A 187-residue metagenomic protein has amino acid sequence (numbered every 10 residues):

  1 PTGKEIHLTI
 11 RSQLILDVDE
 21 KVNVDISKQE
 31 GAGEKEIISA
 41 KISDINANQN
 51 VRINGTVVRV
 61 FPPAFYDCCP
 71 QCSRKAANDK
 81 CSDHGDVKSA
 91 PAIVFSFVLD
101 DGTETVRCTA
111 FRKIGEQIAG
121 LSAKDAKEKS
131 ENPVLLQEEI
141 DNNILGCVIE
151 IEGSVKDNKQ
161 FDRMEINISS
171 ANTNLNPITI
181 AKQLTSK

Functional and structural regions predicted by a protein language model:
P1-K187: Single-stranded nucleic acid-binding proteins centered on OB/S1-type folds and their adjacent low-complexity
